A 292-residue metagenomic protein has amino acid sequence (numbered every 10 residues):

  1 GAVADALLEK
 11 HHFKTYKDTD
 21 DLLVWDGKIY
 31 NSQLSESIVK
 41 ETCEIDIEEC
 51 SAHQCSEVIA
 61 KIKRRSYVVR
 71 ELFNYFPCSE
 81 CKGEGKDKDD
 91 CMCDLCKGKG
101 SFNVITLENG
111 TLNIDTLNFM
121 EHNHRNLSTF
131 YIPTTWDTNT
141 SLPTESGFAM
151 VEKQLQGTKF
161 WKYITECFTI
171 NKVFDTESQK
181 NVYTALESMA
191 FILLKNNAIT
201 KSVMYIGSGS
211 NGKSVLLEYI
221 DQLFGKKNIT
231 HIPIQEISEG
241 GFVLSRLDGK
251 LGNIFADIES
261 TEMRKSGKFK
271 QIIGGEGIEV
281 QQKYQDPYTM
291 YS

Functional and structural regions predicted by a protein language model:
G1-A4, D221-F224, E262-I278: A short, contiguous, amphipathic alpha-helix enriched in charged residues
G1-E80, C96-D137, L142: Intein modules and their embedded homing endonuclease domains
K14-K28, Q33-L34, T111-L251: P-loop NTPase catalytic core of nucleic-acid-dependent motor ATPases
K86-D89, G98-G100: Short functional micro-motifs and their immediate structural scaffolds
K88-C93, S202: Residues immediately within or flanking Cys/His clusters that coordinate Zn2+ in small zinc-binding modules
I234-E239, G275-Q282: Short gly/ser/thr-rich secondary-structure transition/capping motifs
F242-D248, Q281-S292: AAA+/SF3 P-loop NTPase mechanochemical coupling elements
L251-G274, P287-Y288, S292: Conserved AAA+/SF3 P-loop NTPase catalytic/coupling segment centered on the Walker-B
